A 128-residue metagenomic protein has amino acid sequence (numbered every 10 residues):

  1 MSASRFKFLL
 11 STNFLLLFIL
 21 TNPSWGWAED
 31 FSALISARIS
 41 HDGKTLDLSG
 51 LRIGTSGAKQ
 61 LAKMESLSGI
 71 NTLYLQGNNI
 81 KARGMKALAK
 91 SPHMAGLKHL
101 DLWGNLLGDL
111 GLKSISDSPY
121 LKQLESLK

Functional and structural regions predicted by a protein language model:
S2-N13: Bacterial N-terminal signal peptides that target proteins for export
S11-N22: Bacterial N-terminal signal peptides
L20-R52, S56: The feature captures the LRR N-terminal capping module
H41, E65-S68, P92-A95, P119-K122: Inter-repeat linker/turn residues at the boundaries of leucine-rich repeats
L46-L48, L73-L75, L97-L102, L124-L127: Conserved hydrophobic beta-strand positions in leucine-rich repeat
L48, L61, L88-A89, I115: Core hydrophobic positions of leucine-rich repeats
